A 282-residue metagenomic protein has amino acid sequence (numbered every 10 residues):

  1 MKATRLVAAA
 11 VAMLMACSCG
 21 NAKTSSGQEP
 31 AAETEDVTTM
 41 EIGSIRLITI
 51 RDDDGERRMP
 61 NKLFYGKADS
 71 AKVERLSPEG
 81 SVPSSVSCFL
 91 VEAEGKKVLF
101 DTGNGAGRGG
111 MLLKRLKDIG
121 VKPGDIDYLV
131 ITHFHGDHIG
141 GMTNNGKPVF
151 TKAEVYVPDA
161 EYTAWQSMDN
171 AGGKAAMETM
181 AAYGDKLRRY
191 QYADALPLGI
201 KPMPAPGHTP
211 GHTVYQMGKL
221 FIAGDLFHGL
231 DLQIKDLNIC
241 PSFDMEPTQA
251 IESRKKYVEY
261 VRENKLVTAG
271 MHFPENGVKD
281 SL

Functional and structural regions predicted by a protein language model:
M1-A8: Bacterial N-terminal signal peptides that target proteins for export
M15-S18: C-terminal motif of bacterial Sec signal peptides marking the signal peptidase cleavage site
G20-E33: Short, low-complexity, disordered segments immediately C-terminal to signal peptides in bacterial exported proteins
D36-D118, V214-L226: Conserved beta-strand hairpin/beta-sheet module of binuclear metal-dependent hydrolase folds, prominently
L99-T102, D127-D137, Y156-P158, M203-G207 (+4 more regions): Active-site neighborhood of phospho(di)ester-bond hydrolases with catalytic His/Asp-centered motifs
R108-Y156: Active-site metal-binding motif and surrounding structural segment of the metallo-beta-lactamase
K117, D125, T151-P204, Q249-K265: Metallo-beta-lactamase
P210, K219-L282: Cap/insert and terminal regions of metallo-dependent hydrolase folds
